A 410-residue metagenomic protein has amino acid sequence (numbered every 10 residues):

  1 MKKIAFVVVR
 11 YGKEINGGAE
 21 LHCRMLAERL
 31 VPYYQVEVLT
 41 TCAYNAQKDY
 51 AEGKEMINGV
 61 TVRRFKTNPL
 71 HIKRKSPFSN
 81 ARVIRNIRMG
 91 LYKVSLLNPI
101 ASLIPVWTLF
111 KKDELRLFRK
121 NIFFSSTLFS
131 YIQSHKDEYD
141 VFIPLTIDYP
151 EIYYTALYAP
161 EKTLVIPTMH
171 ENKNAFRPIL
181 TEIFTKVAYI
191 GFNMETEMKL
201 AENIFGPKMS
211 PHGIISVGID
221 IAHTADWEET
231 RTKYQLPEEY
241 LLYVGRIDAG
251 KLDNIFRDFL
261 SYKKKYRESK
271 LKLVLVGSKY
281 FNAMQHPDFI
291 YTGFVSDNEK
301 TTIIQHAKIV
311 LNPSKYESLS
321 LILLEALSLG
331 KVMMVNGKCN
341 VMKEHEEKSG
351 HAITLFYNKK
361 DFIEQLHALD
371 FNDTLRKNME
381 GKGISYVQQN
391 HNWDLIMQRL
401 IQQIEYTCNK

Functional and structural regions predicted by a protein language model:
A5, K233-K251, F256-L260: Conserved donor-binding/catalytic core segment of Leloir-type glycosyltransferases
V62, V276-T301, S349: Nucleotide-activated donor-binding/catalytic signature segment of Leloir-type glycosyltransferases, i.e., the conserved
K162-K173, L180-D226, L236, Y243: Donor nucleotide-sugar binding/catalytic pocket of nucleotide-sugar-dependent glycosyltransferases
E229, F371-Y406: A charged, aromatic-enriched C-terminal amphipathic alpha-helix characteristic of glycosyltransferases across folds
T302-A307: Short alpha-helical donor nucleotide-sugar binding micro-motif in glycosyltransferases
K315: Aromatic "clamp/platform" in nucleotide-sugar-dependent glycosyltransferases that forms part of the donor/acceptor
V332-N336: Short hydrophobic beta-strand element within catalytic cores of glycosyltransferases and related nucleotide-activated
H351-K360, A368-D373: Conserved acidic donor-binding segment of nucleotide-sugar-dependent glycosyltransferases
